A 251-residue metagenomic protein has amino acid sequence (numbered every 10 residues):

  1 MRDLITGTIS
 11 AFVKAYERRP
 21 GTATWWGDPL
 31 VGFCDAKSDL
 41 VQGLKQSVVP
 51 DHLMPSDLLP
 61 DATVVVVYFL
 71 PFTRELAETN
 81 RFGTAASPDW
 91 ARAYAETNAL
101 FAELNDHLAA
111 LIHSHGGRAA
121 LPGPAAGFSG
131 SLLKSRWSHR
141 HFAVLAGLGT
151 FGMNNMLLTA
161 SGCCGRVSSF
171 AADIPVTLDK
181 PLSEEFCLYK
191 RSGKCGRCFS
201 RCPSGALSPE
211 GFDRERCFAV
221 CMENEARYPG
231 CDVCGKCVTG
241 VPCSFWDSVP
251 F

Functional and structural regions predicted by a protein language model:
M1-A93: Non-catalytic, usually N-terminal nucleic-acid engagement modules in DNA/RNA processing proteins
V49, A86-F251: Catalytic cores of enzyme domains
